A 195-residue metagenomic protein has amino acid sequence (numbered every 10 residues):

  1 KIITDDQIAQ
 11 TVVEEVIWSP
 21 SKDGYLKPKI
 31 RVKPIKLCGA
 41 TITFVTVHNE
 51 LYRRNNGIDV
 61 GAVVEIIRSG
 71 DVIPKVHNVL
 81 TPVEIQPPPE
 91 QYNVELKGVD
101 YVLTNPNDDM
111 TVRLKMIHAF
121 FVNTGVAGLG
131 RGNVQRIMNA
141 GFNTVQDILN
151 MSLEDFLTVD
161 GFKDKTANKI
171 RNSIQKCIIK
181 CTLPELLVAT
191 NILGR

Functional and structural regions predicted by a protein language model:
K1-R195: RNA/tRNA-interacting regions in translation and RNA-turnover enzymes
